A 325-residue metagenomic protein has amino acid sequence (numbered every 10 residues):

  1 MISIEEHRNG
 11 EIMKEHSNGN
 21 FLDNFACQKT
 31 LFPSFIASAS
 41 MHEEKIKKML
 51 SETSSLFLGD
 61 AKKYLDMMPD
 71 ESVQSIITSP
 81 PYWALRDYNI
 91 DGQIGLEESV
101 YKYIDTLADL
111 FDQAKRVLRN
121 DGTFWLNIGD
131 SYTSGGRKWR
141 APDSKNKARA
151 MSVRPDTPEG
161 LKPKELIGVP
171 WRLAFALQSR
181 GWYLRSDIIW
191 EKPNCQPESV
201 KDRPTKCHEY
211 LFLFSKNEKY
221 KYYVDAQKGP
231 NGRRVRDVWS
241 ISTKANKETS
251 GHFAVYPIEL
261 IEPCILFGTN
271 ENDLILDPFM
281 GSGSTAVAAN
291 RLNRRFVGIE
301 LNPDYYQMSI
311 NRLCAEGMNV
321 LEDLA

Functional and structural regions predicted by a protein language model:
I2-A325: Core catalytic lobe of class I
